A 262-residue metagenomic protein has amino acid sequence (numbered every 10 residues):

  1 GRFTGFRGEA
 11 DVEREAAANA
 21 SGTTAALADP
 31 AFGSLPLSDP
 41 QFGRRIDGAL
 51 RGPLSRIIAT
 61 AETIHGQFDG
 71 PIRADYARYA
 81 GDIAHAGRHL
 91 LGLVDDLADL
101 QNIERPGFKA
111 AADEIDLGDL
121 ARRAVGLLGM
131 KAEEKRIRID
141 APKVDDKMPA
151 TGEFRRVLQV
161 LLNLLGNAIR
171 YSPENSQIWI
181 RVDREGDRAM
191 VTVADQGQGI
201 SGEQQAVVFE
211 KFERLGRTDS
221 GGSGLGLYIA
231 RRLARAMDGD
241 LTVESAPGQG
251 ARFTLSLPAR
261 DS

Functional and structural regions predicted by a protein language model:
H85-L90: Short alpha-helical segment of the dimerization/phosphotransfer core of two-component systems
A111-D116, R138-M148, R155: Conserved catalytic submotifs in the C-terminal HATPase_c
K131-A141, S176: Short conserved segments within the C-terminal catalytic ATPase subdomain
A168-I169: Short helix-loop "hinge" at the ATP-lid/N-box region of the Bergerat-fold HATPase_c
N175-D187: Short beta-strand/loop element within the Bergerat-fold HATPase_c
I200-F212, F253: Short conserved segment of the HATPase_c
